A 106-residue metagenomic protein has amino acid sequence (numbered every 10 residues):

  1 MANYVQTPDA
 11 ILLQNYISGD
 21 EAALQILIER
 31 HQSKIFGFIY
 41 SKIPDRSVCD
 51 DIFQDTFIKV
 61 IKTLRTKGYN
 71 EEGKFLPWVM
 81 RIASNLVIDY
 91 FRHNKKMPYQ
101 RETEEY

Functional and structural regions predicted by a protein language model:
V5-D9, M97-Y106: Internal acidic/polar
L12, A23-L24, V48, I52 (+1 more regions): Hydrophobic side chains within well-formed alpha-helices
L13-G37: A short, charge-rich alpha-helical start-of-domain segment used by transcription regulators
I17-S18, F57-K74, N94: Sigma70-family region 2
I28, F36, R46-R65: Conserved RNAP core-binding helix
G37, D51-I58, G73-N85: Structural recognition of an alpha-helix C-terminal capping motif at a helix-to-coil junction
T66, S84-R101: Arg/Lys-rich amphipathic alpha helix in sigma70-family domain 2
